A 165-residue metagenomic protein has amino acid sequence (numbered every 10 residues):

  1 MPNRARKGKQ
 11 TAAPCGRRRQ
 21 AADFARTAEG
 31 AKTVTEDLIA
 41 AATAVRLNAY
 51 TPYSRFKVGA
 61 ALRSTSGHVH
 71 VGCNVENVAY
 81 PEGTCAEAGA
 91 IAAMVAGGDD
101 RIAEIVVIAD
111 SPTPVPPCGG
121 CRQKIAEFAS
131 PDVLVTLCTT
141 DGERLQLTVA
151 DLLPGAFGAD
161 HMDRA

Functional and structural regions predicted by a protein language model:
V34-N48, D100-A165: C-terminal binding/interaction regions
R55-S64: Short beta-strand scaffold segments in enzyme catalytic cores
R63, A92-D99: Alpha-helix C-terminal capping segments
S66-N77, R101-I105: Glycine/charged-rich beta-loop-alpha catalytic/anionic-binding loops adjacent to active sites
C73, P81-A92, T113-F128: Local cysteine-cluster metal-coordination motifs and their immediate loop/turn environment, predominantly Fe-S cluster
